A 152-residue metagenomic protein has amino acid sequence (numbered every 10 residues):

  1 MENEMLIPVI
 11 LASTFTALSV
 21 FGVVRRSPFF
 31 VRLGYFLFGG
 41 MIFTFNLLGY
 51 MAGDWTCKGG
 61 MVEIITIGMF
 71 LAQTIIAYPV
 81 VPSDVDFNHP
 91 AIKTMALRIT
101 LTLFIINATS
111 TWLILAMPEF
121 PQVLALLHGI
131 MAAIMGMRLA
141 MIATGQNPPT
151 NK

Functional and structural regions predicted by a protein language model:
M1-I7, S27-F30, Y50-I65, W112-L127: Membrane-helix interface and helix-disruption motif detector
I7-S27: N-terminal signal-anchor/start-transfer transmembrane helix
S13-S19, G40-F45, F104-T111: Hydrophobic, membrane-inserted alpha-helices
G22-F29, I76-K93, A143-K152: Cytoplasmic membrane-interface regions of multi-pass membrane proteins
P28-F38, A91-T100: Membrane-interfacial loop-to-transmembrane alpha-helix junctions, especially the N-terminal start
G34-W55: A generic, lipid-embedded transmembrane alpha helix
A52-D84: Alpha-helical transmembrane-segment detector that highlights a single hydrophobic TM helix and its immediate
I64-Q73, M95-P148: Alpha-helical membrane-associated segments of multi-pass integral membrane proteins
